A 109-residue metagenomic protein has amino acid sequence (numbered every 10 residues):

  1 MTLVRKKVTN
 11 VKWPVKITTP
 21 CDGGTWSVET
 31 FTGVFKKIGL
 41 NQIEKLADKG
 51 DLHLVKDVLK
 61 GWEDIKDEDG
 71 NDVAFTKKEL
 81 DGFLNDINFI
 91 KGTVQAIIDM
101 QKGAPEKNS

Functional and structural regions predicted by a protein language model:
M1-L46: Short, charged/polar N-terminal "headpieces" of proteins
L46-S109: Acidic, low-complexity intrinsically disordered segments
